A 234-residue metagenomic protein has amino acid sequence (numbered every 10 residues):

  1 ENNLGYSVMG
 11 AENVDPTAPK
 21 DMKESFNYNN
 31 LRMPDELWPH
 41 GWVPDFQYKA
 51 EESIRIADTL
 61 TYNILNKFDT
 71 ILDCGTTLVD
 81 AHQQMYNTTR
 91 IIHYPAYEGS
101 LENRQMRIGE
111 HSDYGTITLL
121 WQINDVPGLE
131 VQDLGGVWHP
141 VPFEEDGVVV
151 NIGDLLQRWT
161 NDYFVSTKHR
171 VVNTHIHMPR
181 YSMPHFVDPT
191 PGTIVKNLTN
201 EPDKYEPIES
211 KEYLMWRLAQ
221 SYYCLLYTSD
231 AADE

Functional and structural regions predicted by a protein language model:
E1, D21, M33, L37 (+4 more regions): Residue-level signal for pocket-adjacent positions within structured domains
E1-L37, P44-Q83, V141-E144, H175-H185 (+2 more regions): Fe(II)/2-oxoglutarate oxygenase catalytic core
K20, D113-G115, V149-V150: Active-site-adjacent structural patch at catalytic or cofactor/ligand-binding sites
S25-P34, I56-L129, V172: Conserved double-stranded beta-helix
Q105, W121-K211: Catalytic core of Fe(II)/2-oxoglutarate
Y227-D233: Conserved small/polar residues in nucleotide/adenosyl-binding loops
